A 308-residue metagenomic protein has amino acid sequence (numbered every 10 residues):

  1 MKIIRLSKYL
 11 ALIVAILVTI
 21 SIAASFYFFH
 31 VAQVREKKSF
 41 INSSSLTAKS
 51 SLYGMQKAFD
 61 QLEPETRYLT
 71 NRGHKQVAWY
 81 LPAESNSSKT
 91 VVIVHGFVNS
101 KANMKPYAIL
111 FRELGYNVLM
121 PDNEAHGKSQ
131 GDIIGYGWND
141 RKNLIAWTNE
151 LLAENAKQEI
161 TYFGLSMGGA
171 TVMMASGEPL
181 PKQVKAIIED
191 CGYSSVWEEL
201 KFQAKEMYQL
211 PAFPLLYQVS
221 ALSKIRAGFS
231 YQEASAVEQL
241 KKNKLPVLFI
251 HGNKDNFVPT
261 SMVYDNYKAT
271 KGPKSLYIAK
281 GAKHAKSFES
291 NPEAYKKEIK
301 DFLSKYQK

Functional and structural regions predicted by a protein language model:
V14-T70: An N-terminal hydrophobic leader/cap segment in hydrolases
F97-L110, N123: The serine-hydrolase catalytic nucleophile loop
Y107, A236, L245, P259-K268: Short alpha-helix in the alpha/beta-hydrolase fold that links the catalytic acid
F111-Q130: Conserved alpha/beta-hydrolase
I134-N155: Alpha/beta-hydrolase active-site loop
M174-F229: Hydrolase active-site cap/lid region
K242-K244, F249-H251, D255: Short beta-strand/loop motif that positions the catalytic acidic residue of the alpha/beta-hydrolase fold
S290-K308: Catalytic active-site module of serine/aspartate enzymes centered on a nucleophile-bearing elbow/loop
